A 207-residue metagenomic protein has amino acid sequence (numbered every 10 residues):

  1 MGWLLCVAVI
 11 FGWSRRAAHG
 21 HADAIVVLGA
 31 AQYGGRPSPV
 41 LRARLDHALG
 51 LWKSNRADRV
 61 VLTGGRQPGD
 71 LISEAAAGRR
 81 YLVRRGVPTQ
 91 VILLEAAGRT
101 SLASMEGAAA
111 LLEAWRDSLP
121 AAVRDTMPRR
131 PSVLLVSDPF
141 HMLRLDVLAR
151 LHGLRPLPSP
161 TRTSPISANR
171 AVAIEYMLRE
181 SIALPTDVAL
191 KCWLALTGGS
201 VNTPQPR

Functional and structural regions predicted by a protein language model:
M1-D23, T197-R207: N-terminal membrane-anchoring alpha-helices
L4-A8, R170-S200: A transmembrane-helix-recognition feature enriched in membrane-embedded lipid enzymes and envelope glyco-/phospholipid
F11-M177: A structural signal for short, hydrophobic/glycine-enriched beta-strand patches
P68-E74, E180-V188, T203-P206: A general structural signal for short secondary-structure boundary/capping elements
